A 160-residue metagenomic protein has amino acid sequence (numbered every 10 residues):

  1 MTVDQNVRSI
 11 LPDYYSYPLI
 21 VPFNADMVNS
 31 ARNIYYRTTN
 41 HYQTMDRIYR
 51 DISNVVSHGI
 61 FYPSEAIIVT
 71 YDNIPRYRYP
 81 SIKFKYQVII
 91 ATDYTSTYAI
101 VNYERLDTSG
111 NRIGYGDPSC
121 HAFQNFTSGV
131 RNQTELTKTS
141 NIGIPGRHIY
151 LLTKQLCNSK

Functional and structural regions predicted by a protein language model:
M1-K160: Extracytoplasmic Ser/Thr/Pro-rich, glycosylation-prone low-complexity segments
